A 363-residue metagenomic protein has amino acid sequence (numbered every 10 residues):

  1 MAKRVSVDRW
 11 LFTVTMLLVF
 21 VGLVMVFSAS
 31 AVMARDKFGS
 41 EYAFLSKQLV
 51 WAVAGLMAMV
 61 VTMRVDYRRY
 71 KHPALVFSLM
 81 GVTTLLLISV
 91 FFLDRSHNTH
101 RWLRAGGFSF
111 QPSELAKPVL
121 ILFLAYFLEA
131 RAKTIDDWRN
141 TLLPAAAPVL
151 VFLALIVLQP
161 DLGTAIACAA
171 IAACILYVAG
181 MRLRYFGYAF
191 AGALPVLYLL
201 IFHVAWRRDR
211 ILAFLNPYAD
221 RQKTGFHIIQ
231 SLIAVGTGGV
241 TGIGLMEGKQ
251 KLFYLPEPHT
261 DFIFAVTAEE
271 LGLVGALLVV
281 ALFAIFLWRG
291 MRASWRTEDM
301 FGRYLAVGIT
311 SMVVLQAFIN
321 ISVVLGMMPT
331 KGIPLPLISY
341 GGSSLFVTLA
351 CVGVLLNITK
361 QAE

Functional and structural regions predicted by a protein language model:
M1, F318-E363: A juxtamembrane structural motif centered on a specific transmembrane helix
M1-M16: N-terminal membrane topogenic signal
F12-F20, V24-S28, R35-H227, A265-G326 (+1 more regions): Hydrophobic alpha-helical transmembrane segments of multi-pass inner membrane proteins, especially in bacterial systems
S30-A31, V235, G239, L325: Short, small-residue-rich loop/turn micro-motifs
A31, R64, A172, E247 (+3 more regions): N-terminal low-complexity, intrinsically disordered patches enriched in charged
G106-A116, L158-P160, G239-G244, I333-V347: Glycine/serine-rich anion-binding loops at beta->alpha junctions that coordinate negatively charged ligand groups
D161-I166, G242-G248, P258-T260, L277 (+3 more regions): Transmembrane helix boundary and interhelical junction motifs in multipass membrane proteins
A213, P217-T260, L271-G275: TM-adjacent membrane-interface loops and short helices in multi-pass inner/ER membrane proteins
